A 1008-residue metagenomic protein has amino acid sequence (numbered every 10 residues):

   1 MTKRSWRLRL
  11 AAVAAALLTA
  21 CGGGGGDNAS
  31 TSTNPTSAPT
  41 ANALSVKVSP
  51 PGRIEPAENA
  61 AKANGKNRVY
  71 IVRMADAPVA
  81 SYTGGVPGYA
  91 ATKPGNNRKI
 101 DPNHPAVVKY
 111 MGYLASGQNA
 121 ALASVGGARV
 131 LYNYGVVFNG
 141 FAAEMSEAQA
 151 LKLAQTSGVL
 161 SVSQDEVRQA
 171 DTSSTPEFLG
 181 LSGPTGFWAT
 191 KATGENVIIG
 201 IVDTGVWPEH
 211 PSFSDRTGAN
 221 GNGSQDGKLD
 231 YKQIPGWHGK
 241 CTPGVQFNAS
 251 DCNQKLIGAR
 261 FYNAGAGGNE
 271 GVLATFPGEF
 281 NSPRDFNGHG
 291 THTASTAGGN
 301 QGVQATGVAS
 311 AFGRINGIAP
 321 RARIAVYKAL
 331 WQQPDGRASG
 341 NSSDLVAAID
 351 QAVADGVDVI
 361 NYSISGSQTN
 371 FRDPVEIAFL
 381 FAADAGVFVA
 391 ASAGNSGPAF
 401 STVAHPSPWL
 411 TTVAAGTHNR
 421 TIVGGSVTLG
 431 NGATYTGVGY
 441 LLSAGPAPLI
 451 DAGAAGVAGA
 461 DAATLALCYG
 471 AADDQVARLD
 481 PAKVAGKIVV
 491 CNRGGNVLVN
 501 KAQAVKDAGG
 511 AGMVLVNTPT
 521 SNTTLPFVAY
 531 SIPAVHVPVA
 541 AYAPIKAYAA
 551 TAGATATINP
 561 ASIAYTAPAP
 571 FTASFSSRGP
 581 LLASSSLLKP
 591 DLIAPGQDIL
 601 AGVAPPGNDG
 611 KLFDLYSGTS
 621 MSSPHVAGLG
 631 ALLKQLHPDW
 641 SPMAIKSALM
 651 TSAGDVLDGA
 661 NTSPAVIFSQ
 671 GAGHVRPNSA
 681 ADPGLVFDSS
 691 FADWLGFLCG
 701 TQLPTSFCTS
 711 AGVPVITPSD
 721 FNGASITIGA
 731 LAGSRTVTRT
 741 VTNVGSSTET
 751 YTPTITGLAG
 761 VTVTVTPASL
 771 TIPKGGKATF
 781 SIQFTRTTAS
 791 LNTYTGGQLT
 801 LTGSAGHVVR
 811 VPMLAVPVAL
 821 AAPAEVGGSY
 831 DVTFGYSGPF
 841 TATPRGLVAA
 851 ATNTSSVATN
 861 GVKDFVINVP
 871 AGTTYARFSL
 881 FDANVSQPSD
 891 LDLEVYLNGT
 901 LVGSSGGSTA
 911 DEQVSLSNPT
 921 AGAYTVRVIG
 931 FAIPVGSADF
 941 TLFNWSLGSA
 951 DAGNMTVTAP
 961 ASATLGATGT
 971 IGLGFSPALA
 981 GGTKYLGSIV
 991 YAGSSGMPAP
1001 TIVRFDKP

Functional and structural regions predicted by a protein language model:
V48-D171: Inhibitory N-terminal propeptides of secreted protease zymogens
A60-N67, Y82-G84, Q155, G186-N341 (+12 more regions): Subtilisin-like serine protease catalytic core
N119-I198, G205-G221, Y530, A543-N559: Autoinhibitory propeptides
E195, E209, F280, D285 (+3 more regions): Substrate-binding/access-modulating region of protease and related hydrolase catalytic domains
A294-G298, G302, A329, T402 (+5 more regions): Hydrolase catalytic cores
F527, G776, E894-F943: Noncatalytic accessory or regulatory domains flanking protease catalytic cores in secreted, cell-surface, and selected
L685-V713, T717-A724, G745-S781, V848-T854 (+3 more regions): Surface-exposed binding patches on compact interaction domains or structured appendages
S856-T900: Acidic, Ser/Thr/Pro-rich low-complexity intrinsically disordered segments
